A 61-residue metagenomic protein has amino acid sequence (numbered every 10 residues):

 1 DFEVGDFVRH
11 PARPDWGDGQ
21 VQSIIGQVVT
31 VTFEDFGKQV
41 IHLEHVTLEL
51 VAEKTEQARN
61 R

Functional and structural regions predicted by a protein language model:
D1-A52, Q57: Basic/aromatic-rich interaction segments and small domains that mediate binding to polyanionic partners
N60-R61: A short, charged
